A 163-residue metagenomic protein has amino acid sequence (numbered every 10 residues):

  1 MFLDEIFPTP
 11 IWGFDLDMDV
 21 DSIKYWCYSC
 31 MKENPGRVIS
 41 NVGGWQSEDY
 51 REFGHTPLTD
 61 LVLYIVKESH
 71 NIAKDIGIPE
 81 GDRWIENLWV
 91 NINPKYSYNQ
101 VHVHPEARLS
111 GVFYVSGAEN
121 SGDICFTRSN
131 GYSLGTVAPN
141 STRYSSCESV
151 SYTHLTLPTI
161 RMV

Functional and structural regions predicted by a protein language model:
M1-P79, D123: Non-heme Fe(II)/2-oxoglutarate
L3, L16, I39, L58-L63 (+4 more regions): Generic detector of leucine side chains in alpha-helical contexts
D15-M18, G81-W84, V90, Y98 (+1 more regions): Aromatic-enriched hydrophobic runs in primary sequence
T56-E86, P94-R108, V115-E119: Active-site region of the double-stranded beta-helix
N91-Y152: Catalytic core of non-heme Fe(II) oxygenases with the double-stranded beta-helix
T153-T159: Conserved small/polar residues in nucleotide/adenosyl-binding loops
